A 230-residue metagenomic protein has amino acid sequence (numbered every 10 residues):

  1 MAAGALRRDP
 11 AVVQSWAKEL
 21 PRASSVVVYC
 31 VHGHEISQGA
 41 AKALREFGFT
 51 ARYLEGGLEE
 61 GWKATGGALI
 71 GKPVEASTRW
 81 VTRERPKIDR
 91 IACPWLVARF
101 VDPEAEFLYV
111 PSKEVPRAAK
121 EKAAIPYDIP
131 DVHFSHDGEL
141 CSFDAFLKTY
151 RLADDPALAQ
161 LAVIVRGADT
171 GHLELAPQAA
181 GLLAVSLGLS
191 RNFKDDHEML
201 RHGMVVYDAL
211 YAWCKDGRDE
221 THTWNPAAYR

Functional and structural regions predicted by a protein language model:
M1-V27, H32-K87, P94, E121 (+3 more regions): Rhodanese-like catalytic fold shared by cysteine-dependent sulfurtransferases and DSP/PTP-type phosphatases
E75-P226: Extended, well-folded catalytic/binding cores that form a central cleft or groove in large enzyme and scaffold domains
